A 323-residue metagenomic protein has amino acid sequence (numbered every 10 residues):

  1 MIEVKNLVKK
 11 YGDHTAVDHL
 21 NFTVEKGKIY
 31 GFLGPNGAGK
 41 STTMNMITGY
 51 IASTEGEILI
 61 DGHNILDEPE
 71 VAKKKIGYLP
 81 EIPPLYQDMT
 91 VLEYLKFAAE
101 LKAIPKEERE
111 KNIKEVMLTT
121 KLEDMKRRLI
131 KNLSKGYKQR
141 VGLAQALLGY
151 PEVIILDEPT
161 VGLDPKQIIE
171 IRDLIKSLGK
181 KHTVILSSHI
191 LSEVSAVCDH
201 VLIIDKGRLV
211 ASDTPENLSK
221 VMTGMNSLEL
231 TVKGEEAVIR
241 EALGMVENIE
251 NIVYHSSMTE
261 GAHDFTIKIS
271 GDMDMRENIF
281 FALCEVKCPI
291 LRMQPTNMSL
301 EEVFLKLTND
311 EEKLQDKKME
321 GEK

Functional and structural regions predicted by a protein language model:
I2-V4, K9-A211: ABC transporter nucleotide-binding domains
K26, D124, V232-G234, I269-G271 (+1 more regions): Non-catalytic surface loops within mature trypsin-like serine protease
D67, Y86, S192, G234-V238 (+2 more regions): Short alpha-helical
K102, M222, N226, E247 (+2 more regions): Conserved NTP-handling cores and scaffolds of large molecular machines
K121, E250-H255, P289-Q294: A short linear hydrophobic-aromatic micro-motif
D173-L186, I190-S270: ABC transporter nucleotide-binding domain
S270-K323: C-terminal coupling/interaction segments
